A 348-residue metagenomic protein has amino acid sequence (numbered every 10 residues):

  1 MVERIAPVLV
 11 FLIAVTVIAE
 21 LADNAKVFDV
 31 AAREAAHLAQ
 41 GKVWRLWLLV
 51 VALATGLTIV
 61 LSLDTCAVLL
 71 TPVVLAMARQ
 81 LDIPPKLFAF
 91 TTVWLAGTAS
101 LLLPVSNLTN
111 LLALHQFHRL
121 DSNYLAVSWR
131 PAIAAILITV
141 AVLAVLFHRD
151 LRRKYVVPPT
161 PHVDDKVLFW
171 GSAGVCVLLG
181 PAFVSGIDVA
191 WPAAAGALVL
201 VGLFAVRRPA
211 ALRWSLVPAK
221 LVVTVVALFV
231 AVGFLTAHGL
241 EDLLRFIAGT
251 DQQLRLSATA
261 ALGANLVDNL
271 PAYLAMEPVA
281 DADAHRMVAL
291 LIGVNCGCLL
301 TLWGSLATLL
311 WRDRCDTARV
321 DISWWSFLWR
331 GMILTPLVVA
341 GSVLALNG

Functional and structural regions predicted by a protein language model:
M1-I83, W214-D283: Membrane-embedded alpha-helical segments and adjacent helix-loop junctions characteristic of multi-pass solute
M1-V8, D121-P131, P161-D165, P181-A194 (+4 more regions): Interfacial loop-to-helix junctions that mark the boundaries of transmembrane helices in multi-pass membrane
R4-T16, N123-A141, R286-L300: Alpha-helical transmembrane segments
I5-V17, L168-L178, I187-F204, V217-V230: Hydrophobic mid-bilayer segments of alpha-helices in multi-pass membrane transport proteins, especially secondary
R33, L146-A173, R207-V217: Flexible interhelical linker loops that connect adjacent transmembrane helices in multi-pass membrane transporters
G41-L49, R79-T92, R119-R130, D283-N295 (+1 more regions): Membrane-interface alpha-helices at helix entry/exit sites of multi-pass transporters
T58-V68, P85-R119, V140, V267-L274 (+1 more regions): Alpha-helical transmembrane segments and, especially, the helix-loop junctions at the ends of these helices
I83, S122-K166, W303-G348: Juxtamembrane and boundary regions of transmembrane helices in multi-pass small-molecule transporters and channels
